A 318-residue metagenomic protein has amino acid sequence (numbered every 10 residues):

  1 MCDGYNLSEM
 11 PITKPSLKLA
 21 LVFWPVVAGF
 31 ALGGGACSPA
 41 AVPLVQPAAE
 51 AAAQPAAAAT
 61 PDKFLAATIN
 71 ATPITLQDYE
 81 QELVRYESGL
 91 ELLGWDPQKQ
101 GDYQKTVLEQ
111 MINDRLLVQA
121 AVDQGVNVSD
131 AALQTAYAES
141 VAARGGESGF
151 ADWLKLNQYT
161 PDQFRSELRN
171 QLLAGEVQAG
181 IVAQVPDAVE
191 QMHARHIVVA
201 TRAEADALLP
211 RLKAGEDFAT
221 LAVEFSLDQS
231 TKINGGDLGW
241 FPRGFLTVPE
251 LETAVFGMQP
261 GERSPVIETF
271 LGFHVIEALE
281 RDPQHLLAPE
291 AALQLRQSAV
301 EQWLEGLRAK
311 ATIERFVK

Functional and structural regions predicted by a protein language model:
M1-L17: N-terminal secretory signal peptides that target proteins for export/translocation
A20-G34: Bacterial N-terminal signal peptides
C37-D162: N-terminal targeting/tethering segments
P39-T60, I69, E91, W95 (+4 more regions): PPIase-associated folding chaperone regions across multiple families
Q100, S129-L133, E190, N234 (+1 more regions): Short, glycine-/polar-rich solvent-exposed loops and beta-turns at beta-strand/coil boundaries
A143, T160, A174, L227-K232: A short structural micro-motif
D217-A219, S226-L227, I233-N234: LysM (lysin motif) carbohydrate-binding repeats in extracellular/periplasmic proteins that recognize
I233-D237, F241: A short gly/proline-enriched turn/hairpin at secondary-structure junctions
